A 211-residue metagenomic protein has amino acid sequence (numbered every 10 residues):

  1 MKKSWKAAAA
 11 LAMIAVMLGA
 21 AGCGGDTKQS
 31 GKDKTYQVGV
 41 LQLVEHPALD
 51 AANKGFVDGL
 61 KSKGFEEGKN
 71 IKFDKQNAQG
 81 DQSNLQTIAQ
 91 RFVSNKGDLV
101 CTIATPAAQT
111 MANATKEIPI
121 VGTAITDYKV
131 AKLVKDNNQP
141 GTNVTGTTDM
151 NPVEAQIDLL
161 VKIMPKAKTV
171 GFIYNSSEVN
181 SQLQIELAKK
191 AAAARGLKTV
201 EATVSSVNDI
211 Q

Functional and structural regions predicted by a protein language model:
M1-Q37, S62, E66: Short, low-complexity disordered leader/linker segments with a strong preference for bacterial N-terminal type II
T35-K63, D74-S83, S177-S181: Extracytoplasmic "Venus flytrap"
V38, F56, T145-A192: An alpha-beta-alpha
V44-H46, I125-D127, D149-P152, N175-N180 (+1 more regions): Short coil/turn segments
A48, A52, F56-G59, D81-I88 (+7 more regions): Stable alpha-helical elements in mature extracytoplasmic
V57, K61-F65, V93-S94, A112-K116 (+3 more regions): Sec-exported extracytoplasmic/periplasmic mature domains
G64-N84, N143-V144, T169, K189-V207: Short beta-strand elements in bilobed, periplasmic/extracellular small-molecule ligand-binding domains
A78-K135: Beta-alpha junction/loop-to-helix N-cap segments that form part of ligand/metal-binding clefts
